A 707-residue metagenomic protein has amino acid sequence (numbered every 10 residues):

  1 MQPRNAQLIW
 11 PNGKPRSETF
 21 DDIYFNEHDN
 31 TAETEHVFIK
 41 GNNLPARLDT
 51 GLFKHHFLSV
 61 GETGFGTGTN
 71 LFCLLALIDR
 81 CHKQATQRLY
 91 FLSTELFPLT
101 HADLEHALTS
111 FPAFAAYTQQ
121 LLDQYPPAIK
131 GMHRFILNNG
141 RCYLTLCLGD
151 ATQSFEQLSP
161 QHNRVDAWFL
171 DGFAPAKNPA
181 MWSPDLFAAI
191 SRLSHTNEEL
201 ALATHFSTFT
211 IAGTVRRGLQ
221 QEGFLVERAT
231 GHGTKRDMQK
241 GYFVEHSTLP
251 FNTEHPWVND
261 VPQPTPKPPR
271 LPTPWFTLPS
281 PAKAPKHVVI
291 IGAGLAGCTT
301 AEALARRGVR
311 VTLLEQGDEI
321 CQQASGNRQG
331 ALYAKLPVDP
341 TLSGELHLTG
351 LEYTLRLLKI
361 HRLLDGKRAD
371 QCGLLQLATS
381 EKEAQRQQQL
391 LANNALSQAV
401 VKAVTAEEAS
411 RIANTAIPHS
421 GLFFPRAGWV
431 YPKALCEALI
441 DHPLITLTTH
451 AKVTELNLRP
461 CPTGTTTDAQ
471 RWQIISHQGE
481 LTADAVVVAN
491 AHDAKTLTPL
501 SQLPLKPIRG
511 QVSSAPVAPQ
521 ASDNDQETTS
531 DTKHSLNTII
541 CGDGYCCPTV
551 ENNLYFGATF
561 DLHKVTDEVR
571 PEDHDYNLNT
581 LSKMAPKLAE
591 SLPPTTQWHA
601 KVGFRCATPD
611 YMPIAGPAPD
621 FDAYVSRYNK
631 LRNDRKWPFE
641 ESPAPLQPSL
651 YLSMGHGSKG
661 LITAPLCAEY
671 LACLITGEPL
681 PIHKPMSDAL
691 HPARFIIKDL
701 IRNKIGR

Functional and structural regions predicted by a protein language model:
G51-N163, P184: The AdoMet/dcAdoMet-binding core of the Class I SAM-like
A115, V338-D339, D365-Q376, V400 (+3 more regions): Helix-loop-beta segment of a Rossmann-like dinucleotide-binding subdomain
S183-L202: A short glycine-rich, Lys/Arg-flanked "PGG" loop and its adjoining helix->strand segment in the class I
S207, D339-G350, L377-A384, G421-A438 (+3 more regions): Short beta-strand to alpha-helix junction loop
P256-K283, V289-I291, L295-R307, Q316 (+3 more regions): Active-site substrate-recognition segment that forms the wall of the catalytic cavity or substrate channel
Q329-I412: Dinucleotide-binding Rossmann-like beta1-alpha1 core, especially the glycine-rich loop that anchors the ADP
L422-C461, D468-H477, L481, A485 (+2 more regions): Helical element adjacent to the flavin cofactor pocket in flavoenzyme catalytic cores
R426, S591-R707: C-terminal catalytic lobe of FAD-dependent flavoproteins
